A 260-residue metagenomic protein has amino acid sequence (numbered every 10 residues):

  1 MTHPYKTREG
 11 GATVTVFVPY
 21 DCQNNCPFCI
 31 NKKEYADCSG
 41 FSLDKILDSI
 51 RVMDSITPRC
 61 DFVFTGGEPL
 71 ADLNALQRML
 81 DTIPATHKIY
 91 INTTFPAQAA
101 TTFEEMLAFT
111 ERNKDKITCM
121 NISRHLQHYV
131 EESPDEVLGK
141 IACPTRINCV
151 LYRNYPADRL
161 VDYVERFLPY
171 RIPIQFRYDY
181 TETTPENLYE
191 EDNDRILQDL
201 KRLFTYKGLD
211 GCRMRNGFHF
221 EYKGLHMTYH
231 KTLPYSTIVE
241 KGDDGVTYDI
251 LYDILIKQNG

Functional and structural regions predicted by a protein language model:
M1-K45: Canonical Radical SAM [4Fe-4S] cluster-binding loop centered on the CxxxCxxC motif and its immediate flanking residues
T13, N31-L43, T57-D72, A85-T102 (+3 more regions): Core AdoMet radical
A36-F41, A99-E105, T183-D194: Short, flexible/disordered intra-domain loops and linkers
M53-I56, P84, M106-D115, D135-A142 (+1 more regions): Acidic (Asp/Glu)-rich catalytic clusters
N74-D81, A99-R112, E131-E136, A157-V164: Distinct, well-ordered alpha-helical segments
M79-Y90, L138-I141, M214-N216: Alpha-helix-loop-beta-strand connector modules within alpha/beta enzyme cores
H125-V246, Q258-N259: Radical SAM enzyme [4Fe-4S]-AdoMet core and its adjacent flexible, acidic and glycine-rich loops/tails across
